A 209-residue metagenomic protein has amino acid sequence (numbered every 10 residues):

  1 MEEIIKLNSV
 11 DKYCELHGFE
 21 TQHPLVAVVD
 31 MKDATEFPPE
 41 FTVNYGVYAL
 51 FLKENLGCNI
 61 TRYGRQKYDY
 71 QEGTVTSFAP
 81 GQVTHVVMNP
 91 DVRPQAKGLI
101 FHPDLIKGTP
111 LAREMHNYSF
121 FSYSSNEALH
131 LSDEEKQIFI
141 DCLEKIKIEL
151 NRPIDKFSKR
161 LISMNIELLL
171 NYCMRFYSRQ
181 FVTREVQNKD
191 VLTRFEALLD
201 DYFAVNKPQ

Functional and structural regions predicted by a protein language model:
M1-Y68: Generic protein-terminus/edge-of-domain signal
E20, N89-R152: A hydrophobic/aromatic-rich effector-binding and dimerization subdomain of bacterial HTH-type transcriptional regulators
A49, I138-K145, N165, L169-Y172: Amphipathic, well-ordered alpha-helical segments in soluble domains
E54, Q71, P80: A cytosolic small-molecule/anion-sensing beta-strand core signal
C58, T76, G81-V87, I106-K107: Histidine-centered metal-chelating micro-motifs
R65-S77: Short acidic-glycine-tyrosine-enriched beta hairpin
H130, P153-R160, R175-P208: Short, Lys/Arg-enriched, Trp-marked, Pro/Gly-tolerant hinge/linker segments that flank
E135, C142, S158, I162-N165 (+1 more regions): Amphipathic alpha-helix face/heptad-repeat signature
